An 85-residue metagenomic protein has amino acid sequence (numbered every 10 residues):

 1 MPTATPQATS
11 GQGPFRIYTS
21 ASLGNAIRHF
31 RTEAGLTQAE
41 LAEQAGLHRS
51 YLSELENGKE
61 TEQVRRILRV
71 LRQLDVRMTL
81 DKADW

Functional and structural regions predicted by a protein language model:
M1-S22, K82-W85: N-terminal flexible/basic segments that precede or flank functional cores
P14-F15, N25, E54-L55: Short, contiguous strand/loop micro-motifs
N25-E40, Q44, R69: Short basic helix-loop element that most often maps to the first helix and adjoining turn of HTH DNA-binding modules
G46-E60: Recognition helix of helix-turn-helix/homeodomain-like DNA-binding domains that insert into the DNA major groove
K59, R65, D84-W85: Short, charge-rich, low-complexity interaction segments located in flexible loops at or near secondary-structure
R65-D81: DNA major-groove recognition helix of helix-turn-helix/homeodomain DNA-binding modules
